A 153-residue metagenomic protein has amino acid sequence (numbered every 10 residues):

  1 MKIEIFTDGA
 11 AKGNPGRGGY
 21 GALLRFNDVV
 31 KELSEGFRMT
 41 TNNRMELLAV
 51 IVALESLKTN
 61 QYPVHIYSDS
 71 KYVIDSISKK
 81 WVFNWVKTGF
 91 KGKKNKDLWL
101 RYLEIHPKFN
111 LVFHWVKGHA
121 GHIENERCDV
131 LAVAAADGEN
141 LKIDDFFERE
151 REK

Functional and structural regions predicted by a protein language model:
M1-E4: Extreme N-terminal starter segment of soluble prokaryotic enzymes
T7-R17, I51-R127, L131, A136 (+1 more regions): RNase H catalytic domain
G16-G19, E152: Short acidic/polar alpha-helix capping motifs at helix-coil junctions
G19-F26: Short beta-strand scaffold segments in enzyme catalytic cores
N27-M45: A short, polar/acidic, helix/strand-boundary loop motif
E46, V50: Short, conserved alpha-helix that lines the donor NDP-sugar binding/gating region of sugar-transfer enzymes
G138-K153: Acidic two-metal-ion nuclease catalytic site recognized across multiple nuclease folds, prominently DnaQ/RNase D-T
